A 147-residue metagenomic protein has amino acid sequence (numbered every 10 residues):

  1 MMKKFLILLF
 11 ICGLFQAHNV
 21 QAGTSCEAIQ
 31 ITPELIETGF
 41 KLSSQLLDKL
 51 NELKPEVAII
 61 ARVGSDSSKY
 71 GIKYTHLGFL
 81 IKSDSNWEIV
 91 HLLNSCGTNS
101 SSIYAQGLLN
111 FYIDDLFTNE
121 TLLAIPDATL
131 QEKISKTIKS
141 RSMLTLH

Functional and structural regions predicted by a protein language model:
M1-M2: N-terminal secretory signal peptides that target proteins for export/translocation
F5-L14: Sec-dependent N-terminal signal peptides
F10, T38-Q45, E88, L108 (+3 more regions): Exposed alpha-helical structural elements
Q16-A22: Sec/Tat signal peptide C-region and signal peptidase I cleavage site
A22-S83: N-terminal accessory segments that precede or flank the first globular/catalytic domain
A58-L130: Glycine-rich catalytic cores of cysteine/serine-nucleophile enzymes that process amide/ester linkages in cell-envelope
E120-H147: Active-site nucleophile-His-acid catalytic modules used for acyl/amide transfer and hydrolysis across diverse enzymes
